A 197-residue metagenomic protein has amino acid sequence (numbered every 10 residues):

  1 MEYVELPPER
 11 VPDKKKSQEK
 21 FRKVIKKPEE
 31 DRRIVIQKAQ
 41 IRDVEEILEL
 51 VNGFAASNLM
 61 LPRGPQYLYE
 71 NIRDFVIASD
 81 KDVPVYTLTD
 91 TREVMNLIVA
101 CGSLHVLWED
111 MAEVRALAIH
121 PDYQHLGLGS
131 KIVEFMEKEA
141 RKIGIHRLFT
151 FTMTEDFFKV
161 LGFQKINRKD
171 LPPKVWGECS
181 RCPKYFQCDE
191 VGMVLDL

Functional and structural regions predicted by a protein language model:
K14-K16, K20-L61, S79, L97 (+1 more regions): Short amphipathic alpha-helix that is part of the acyltransferase structural core
I34-V35, K142-L148: Short active-site oxyanion
D43, D110, M153-T154: A generic "binding-loop/recognition-motif" signal
V51-L88: Active-site rim helix/loop that mediates acceptor-substrate recognition in acyltransferases
I77, Y86, D90, N96-H105 (+1 more regions): Conserved beta-strand in the GNAT
I119, H125-A140, T150: Conserved acetyl-CoA-binding loop-helix of GNAT-fold acetyltransferases
H146, T152-E178: Conserved active-site alpha-helix within GNAT-family acetyltransferase domains
L171-L197: C-terminal "cap" of GNAT-fold acetyltransferases
